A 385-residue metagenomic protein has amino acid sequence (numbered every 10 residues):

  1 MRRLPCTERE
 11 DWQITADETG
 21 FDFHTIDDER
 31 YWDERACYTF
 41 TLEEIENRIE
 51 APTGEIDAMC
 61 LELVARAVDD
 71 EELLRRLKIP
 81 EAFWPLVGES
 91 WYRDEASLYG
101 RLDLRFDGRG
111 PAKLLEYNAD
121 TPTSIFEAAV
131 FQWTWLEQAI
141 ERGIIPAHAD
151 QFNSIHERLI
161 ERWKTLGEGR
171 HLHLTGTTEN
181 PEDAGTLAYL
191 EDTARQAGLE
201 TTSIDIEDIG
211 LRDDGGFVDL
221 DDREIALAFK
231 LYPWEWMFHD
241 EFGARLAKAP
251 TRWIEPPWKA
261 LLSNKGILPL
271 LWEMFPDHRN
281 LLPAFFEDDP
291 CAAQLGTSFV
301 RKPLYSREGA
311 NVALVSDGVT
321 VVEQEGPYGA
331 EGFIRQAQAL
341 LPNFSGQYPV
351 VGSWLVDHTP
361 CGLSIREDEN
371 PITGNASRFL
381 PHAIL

Functional and structural regions predicted by a protein language model:
M1-L385: Preference for protein termini
